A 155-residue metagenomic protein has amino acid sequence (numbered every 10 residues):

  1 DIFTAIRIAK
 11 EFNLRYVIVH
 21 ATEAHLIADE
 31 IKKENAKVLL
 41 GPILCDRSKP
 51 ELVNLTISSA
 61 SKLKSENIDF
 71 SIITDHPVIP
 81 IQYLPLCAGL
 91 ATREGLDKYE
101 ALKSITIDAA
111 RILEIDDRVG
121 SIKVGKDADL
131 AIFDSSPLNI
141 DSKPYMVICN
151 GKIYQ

Functional and structural regions predicted by a protein language model:
D1, E23-H25, C45-D46, P77-I79: Short, catalytically relevant binding-site loops at active-site mouths
D1-L14, E34: Conserved, well-ordered alpha-helix/loop/beta-strand core segments that scaffold catalytic motifs
A5, V17-V19, K37-L40, D69-I73: Structural recognition of the beta-strand scaffold that forms the well-ordered cores of secreted hydrolase catalytic
E11, K32, G41-L44, P50-F133: His/Asp/Glu-enriched, well-ordered alpha-helical/loop segment that forms or immediately abuts the divalent-metal
R15-A24, I43-K49: Catalytic beta/alpha-barrel core
E23-K33: Active-site-adjacent beta->alpha loops and helix N-cap segments on the catalytic face of soluble alpha/beta enzymes
K123-Q155: C-terminal cap of metal-dependent C-N hydrolases
